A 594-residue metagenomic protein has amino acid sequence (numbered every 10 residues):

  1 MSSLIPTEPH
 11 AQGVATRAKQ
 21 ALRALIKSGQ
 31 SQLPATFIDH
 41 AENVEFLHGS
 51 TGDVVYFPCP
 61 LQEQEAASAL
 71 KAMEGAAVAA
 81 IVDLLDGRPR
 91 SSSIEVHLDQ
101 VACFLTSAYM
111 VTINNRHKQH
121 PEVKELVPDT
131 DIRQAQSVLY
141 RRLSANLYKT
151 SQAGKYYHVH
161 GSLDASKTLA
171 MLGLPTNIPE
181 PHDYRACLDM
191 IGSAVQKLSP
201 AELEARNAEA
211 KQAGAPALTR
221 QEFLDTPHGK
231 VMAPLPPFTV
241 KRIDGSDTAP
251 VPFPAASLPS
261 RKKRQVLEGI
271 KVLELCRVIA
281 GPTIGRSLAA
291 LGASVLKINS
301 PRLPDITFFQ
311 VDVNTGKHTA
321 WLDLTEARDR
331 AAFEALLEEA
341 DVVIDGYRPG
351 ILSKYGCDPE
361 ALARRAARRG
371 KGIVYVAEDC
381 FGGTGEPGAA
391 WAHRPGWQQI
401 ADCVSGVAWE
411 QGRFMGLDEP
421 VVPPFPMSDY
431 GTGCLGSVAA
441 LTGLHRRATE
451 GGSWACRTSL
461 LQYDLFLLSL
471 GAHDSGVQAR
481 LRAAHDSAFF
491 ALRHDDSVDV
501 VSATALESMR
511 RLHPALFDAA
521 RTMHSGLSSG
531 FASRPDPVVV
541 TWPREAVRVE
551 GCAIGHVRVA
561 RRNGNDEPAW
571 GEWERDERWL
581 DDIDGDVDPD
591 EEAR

Functional and structural regions predicted by a protein language model:
S2-R302, E338-E339, L362-R364, R369-A377 (+4 more regions): Acyl-CoA thioester-binding alpha/beta core of soluble enzymes
F46-F57, S405-P424: The feature captures the short pre-catalytic strand/loop hairpin that immediately precedes and shapes the active-site
R277, Y347-P349, D379-C380, S405: Short glycine-/small-residue-rich Rossmann-like dinucleotide-binding loops
G292, G316-K317, E339-A340, W397: Short, well-ordered alpha-helix to beta-strand connector turns
A293, K297-L324, R328, A332: Glycine-rich phosphate-binding loop and adjoining beta1-alpha1-beta2 segment of Rossmann-like nucleotide-binding folds
H318-R369: A structured beta-alpha segment of the ubiquitous adenosine-cofactor-binding alpha/beta core
C357-A408: Rossmann-fold NAD(P)-binding glycine/threonine-rich loop
